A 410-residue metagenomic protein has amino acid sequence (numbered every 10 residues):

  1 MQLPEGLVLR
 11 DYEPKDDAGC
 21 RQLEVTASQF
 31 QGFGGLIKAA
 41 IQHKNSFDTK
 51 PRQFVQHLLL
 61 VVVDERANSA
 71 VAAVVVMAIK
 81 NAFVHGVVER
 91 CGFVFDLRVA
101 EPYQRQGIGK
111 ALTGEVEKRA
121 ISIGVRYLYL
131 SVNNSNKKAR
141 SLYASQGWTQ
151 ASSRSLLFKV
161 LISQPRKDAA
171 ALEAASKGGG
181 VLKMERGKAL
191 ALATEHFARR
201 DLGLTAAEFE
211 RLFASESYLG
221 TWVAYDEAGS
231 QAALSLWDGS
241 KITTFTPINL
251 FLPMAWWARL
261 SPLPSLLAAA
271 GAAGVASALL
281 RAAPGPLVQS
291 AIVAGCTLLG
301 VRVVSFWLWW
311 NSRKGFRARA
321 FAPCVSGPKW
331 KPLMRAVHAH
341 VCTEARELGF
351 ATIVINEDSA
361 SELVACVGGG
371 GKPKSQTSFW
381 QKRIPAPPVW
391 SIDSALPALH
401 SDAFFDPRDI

Functional and structural regions predicted by a protein language model:
L7, A67-V74, G92, A228-S235 (+1 more regions): Glycine-rich phosphate/pyrophosphate-binding loop shared by adenosine-nucleotide-utilizing enzymes
D16-E24, Q31-H57, V63-E65, S145-G315: Amide-forming acyltransferase catalytic core, primarily the GNAT-like/NAT-type and related acyltransferase folds
N81-V94, Q104, I242-F245, W309-F321: A conserved beta-turn-beta hairpin within the catalytic core of GNAT-like acetyltransferases that forms part
F95-R105, N133, F321-K331: A short, internal acetyl-CoA/4′-phosphopantetheine-binding micro-motif in the GNAT/acyltransferase core
V99, R105-R119, A144-S145, K329-T343: Conserved acetyl-CoA-binding loop-helix of GNAT-fold acetyltransferases
K110, S122, R126, N134-S155 (+1 more regions): Conserved active-site alpha-helix within GNAT-family acetyltransferase domains
A120-V132, R346-D358: Conserved GNAT acetyl-CoA-binding A-motif
H338, C342, F350-I410: C-terminal functional modules
